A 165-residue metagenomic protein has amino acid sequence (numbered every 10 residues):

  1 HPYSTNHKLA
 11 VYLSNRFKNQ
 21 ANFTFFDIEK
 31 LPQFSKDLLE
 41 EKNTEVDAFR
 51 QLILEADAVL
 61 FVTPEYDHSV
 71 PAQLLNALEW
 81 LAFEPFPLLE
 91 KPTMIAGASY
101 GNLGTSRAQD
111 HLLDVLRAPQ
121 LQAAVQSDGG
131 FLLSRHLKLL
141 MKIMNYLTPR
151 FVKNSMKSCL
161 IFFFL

Functional and structural regions predicted by a protein language model:
H1-Q20: N-terminal beta1-alpha1 ligand-phosphate binding loop
P2-T5, F34, S69-V70, G104-T105: Secondary-structure boundary/capping motif
N6, A10, V46, L74 (+3 more regions): A general structural signal for well-ordered alpha-helical segments in protein cores
K18-T24, Q122: A generic structural motif
T24-F26, M94-A96, Q126, F131: Hydrophobic/aromatic beta-strand patches that form the interior of the parallel beta-sheet core in alpha/beta enzyme
I28-T44, L139: N-terminal beta-loop-helix "entrance" segment that forms/cooperates in small-molecule cofactor or anionic ligand
E41-Q120: Helix-loop-strand module that forms the ligand-binding subsite of alpha/beta enzymes
A124-L165: Glycine-rich phosphate/pyrophosphate-binding loop and the adjoining helix
